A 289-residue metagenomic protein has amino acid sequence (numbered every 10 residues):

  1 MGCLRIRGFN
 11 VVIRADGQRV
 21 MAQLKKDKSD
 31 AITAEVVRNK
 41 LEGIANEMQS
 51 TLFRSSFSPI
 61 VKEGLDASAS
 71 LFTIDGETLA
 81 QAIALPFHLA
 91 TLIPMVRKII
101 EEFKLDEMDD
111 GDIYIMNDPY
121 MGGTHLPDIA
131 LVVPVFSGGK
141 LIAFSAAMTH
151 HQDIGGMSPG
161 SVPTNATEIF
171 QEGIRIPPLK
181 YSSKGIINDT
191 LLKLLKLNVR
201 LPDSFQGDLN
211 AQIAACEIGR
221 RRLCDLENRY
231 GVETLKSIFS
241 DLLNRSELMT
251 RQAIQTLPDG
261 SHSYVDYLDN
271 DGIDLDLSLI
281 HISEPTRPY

Functional and structural regions predicted by a protein language model:
L24, K28-V37, R175-M249: N-terminal leader/propeptide and maturation segments of large enzyme subunits in energy/redox metabolism and hydrolases
K40-G64, I100, K104, M116-G122: Short, basic/aromatic recognition patches
E63-A67, P127-I129: Short, small/polar residue-rich loop motifs at catalytic or cofactor-binding pockets
F87-P94, K98, T234-G260: Amphipathic alpha-helical
D128-G138, A146, L279: A short, hydrophobic, proline-anchored segment that marks a local hinge/packing element in signaling and regulatory
L141-N198: Gly/Pro-rich active-site capping loops and adjacent beta-alpha segments that organize cofactor/substrate pockets
D259-L279: Flexible, glycine/threonine-enriched loop-and-boundary segments that flank and lead into catalytic domains of large
I280-Y289: Single conserved hydrophobic/aromatic residue that forms the stacking wall/gate of nucleotide- or nucleobase-binding
